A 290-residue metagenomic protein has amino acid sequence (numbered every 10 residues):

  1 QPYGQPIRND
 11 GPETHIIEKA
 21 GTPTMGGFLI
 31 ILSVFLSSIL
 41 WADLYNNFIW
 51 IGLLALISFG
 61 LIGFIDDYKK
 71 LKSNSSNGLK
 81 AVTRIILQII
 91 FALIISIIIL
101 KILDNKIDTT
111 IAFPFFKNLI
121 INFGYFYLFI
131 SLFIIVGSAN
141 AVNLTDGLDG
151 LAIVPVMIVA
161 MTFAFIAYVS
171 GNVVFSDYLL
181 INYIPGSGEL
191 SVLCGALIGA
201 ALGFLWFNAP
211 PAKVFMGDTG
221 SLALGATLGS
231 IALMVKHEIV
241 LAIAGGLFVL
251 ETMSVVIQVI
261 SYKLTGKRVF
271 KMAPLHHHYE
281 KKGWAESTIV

Functional and structural regions predicted by a protein language model:
Q1, G63-N74, V136-T145, D149 (+1 more regions): C-terminal ends of transmembrane helices
Q1-F126, I130, E238-V290: N-terminal transmembrane signal-anchor/hairpin module of polytopic inner-membrane proteins
F35-I39, G60, L93, A139-N140 (+4 more regions): Alpha-helical transmembrane segments of multipass membrane proteins
L36-W41, M157-Y168, N182-Y183, T219-V240 (+1 more regions): Interfacial segments of multi-pass membrane proteins
L54, N77-L87, G150-V159, F215-L224: Cytoplasmic-side transmembrane-helix entry/capping segments in multi-pass membrane proteins
N122-V159: Loop-centered beta-sheet repeat module
Y125, T145-L151, N182-S191, E286-S287: Membrane-water interface at loop-to-transmembrane-helix junctions
V169-S187: Membrane-interface interhelical connector segments
